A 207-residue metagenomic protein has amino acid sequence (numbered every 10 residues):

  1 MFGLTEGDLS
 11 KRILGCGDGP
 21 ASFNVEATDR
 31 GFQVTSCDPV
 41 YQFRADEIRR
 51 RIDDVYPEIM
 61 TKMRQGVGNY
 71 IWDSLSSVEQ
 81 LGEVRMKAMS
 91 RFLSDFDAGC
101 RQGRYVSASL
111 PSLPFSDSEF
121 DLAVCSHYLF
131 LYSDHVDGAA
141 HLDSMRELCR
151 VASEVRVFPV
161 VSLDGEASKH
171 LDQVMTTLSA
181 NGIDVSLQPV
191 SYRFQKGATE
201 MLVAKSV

Functional and structural regions predicted by a protein language model:
D8-V40: Conserved class I S-adenosyl-L-methionine
D29, Q33-G103: Class I S-adenosyl-L-methionine-dependent methyltransferase module
R101-L113: Conserved SAM-binding strand-loop segment of SAM-dependent methyltransferases
P111-V124: A short acidic, Gly/Pro-enriched loop at the edge of an enzyme's catalytic core that lines a small-molecule cofactor
S126-F130, F158: Residues lining the SAM
Y132-E147: A short, conserved alpha-helix within the catalytic core of class I
S144-V161: Conserved beta-strand signature within the Rossmann-like core of class I S-adenosyl-L-methionine
L163-V207: Class I S-adenosyl-L-methionine
